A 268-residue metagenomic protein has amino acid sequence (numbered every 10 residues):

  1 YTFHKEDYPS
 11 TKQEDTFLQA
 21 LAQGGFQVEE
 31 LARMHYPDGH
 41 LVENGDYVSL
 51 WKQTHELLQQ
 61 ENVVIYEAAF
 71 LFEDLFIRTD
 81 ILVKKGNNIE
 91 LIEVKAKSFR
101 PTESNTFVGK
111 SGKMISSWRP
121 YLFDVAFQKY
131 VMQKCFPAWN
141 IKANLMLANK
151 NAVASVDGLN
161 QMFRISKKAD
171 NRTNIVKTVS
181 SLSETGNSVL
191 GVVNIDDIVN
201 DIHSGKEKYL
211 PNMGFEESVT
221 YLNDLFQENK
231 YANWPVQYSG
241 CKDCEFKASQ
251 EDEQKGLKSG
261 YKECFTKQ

Functional and structural regions predicted by a protein language model:
Y1, E216-K267: Cysteine-cluster motifs in flexible loop/terminal segments that predominantly coordinate metals
Y1-I89: Metal-dependent nuclease catalytic cores that hydrolyze phosphodiester bonds in DNA/RNA, characterized by
F3-H4, Y8, T106-S111, K206: N-terminal targeting/docking segments
Y8-Q19, I141-N149, G256-E263: Short alpha-helical "patches" and their helix-cap loops
L18-F26, W118, L122, N212: Generic detection of long, well-ordered alpha-helical segments
H55-H203: Mg2+/Mn2+-dependent nuclease catalytic core
T178-Y238: Polybasic (Lys/Arg-rich)
